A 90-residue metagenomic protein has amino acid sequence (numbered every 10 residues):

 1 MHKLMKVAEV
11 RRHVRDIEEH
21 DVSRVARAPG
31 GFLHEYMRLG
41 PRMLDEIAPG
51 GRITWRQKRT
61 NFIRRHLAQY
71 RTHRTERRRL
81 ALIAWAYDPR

Functional and structural regions predicted by a protein language model:
M1-R90: Arg/Lys-rich, low-complexity, intrinsically disordered basic segments
